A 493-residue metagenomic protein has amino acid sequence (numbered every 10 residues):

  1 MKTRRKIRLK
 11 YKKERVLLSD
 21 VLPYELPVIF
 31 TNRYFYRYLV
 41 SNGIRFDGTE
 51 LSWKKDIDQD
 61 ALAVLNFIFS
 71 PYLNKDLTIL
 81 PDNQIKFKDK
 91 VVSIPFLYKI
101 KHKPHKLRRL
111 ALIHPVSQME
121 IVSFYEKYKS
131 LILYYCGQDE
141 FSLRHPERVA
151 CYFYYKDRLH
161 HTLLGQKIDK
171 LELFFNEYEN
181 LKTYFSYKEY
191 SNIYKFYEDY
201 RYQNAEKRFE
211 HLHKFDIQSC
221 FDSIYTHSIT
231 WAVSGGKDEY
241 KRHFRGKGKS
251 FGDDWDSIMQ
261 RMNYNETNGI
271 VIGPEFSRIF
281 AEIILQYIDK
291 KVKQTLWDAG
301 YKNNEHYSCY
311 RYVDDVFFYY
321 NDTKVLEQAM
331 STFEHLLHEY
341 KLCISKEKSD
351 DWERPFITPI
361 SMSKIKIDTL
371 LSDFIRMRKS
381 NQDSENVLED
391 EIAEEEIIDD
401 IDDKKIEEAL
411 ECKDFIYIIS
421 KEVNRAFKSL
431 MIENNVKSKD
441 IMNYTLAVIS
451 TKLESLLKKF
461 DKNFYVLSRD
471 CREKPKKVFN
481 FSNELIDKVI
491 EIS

Functional and structural regions predicted by a protein language model:
M1-I272, F276: Conserved two-metal-ion catalytic palm core of "right-hand" nucleic acid polymerases, unifying RNA-dependent RNA
E120-K127, S228, I283-K291, T332 (+1 more regions): Amphipathic alpha-helical segments that form well-ordered structural scaffolds and often line/cohere around active
S130, W297-Y301, L342: Short aromatic/hydrophobic-glycine micro-motifs
E172, K182, E189, Y307-Y310 (+1 more regions): Phosphate/nucleotide-binding catalytic core
N204-V313, F318-E327, K379-S493: Conserved polymerase palm-domain catalytic core
S228-A232, F333-H335, S361, D368: Short secondary-structure boundary/capping segments
Y320-I344: Helical (often loop-to-helix) elements that flank the catalytic cores of nucleotide-handling enzymes
H338-D373: Conserved catalytic core of two-metal-ion nucleotidyltransferases
